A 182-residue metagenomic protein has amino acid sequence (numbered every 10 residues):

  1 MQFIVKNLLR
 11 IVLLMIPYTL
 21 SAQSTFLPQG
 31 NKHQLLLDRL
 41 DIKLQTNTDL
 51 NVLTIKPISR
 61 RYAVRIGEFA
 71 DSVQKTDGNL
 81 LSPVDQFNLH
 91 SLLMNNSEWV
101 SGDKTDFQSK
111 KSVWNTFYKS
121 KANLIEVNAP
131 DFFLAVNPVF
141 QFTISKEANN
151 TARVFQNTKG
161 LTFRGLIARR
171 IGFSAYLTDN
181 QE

Functional and structural regions predicted by a protein language model:
M1-T25: Bacterial Sec-dependent N-terminal signal peptides
P17, R164-G165: Conserved catalytic-core segments centered on acid/base and nucleophilic motifs
S24-F26, N31, R39, K43 (+2 more regions): Short, solvent-exposed alpha-helical surface patches in non-cytosolic proteins
Q29-D38, S91-F155, G165, I171-A175: Transmembrane beta-strand segments of Gram-negative outer membrane beta-barrel proteins
N47-T54, K75-P83, I125-L134, L166 (+1 more regions): Short loop/turn motifs that connect adjacent beta-strands in outer-membrane beta-barrel proteins
A63, T162-R164: Ordered hydrophobic segments in well-structured contexts
N157-L161: Hydrophobic, lipid-facing positions within transmembrane beta-strands of outer-membrane proteins
S174-E182: Short, solvent-exposed beta-strand-terminating loops
